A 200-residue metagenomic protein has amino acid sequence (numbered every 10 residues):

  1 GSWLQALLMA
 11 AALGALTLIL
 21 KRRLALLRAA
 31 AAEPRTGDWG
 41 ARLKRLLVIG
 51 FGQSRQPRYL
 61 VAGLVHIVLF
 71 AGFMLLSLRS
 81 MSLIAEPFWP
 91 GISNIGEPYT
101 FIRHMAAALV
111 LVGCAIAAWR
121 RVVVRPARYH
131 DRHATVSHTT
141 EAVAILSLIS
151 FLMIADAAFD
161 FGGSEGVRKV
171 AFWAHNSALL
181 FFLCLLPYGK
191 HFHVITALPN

Functional and structural regions predicted by a protein language model:
G1-N200: Membrane-embedded alpha-helical bundles of multi-pass integral membrane proteins
